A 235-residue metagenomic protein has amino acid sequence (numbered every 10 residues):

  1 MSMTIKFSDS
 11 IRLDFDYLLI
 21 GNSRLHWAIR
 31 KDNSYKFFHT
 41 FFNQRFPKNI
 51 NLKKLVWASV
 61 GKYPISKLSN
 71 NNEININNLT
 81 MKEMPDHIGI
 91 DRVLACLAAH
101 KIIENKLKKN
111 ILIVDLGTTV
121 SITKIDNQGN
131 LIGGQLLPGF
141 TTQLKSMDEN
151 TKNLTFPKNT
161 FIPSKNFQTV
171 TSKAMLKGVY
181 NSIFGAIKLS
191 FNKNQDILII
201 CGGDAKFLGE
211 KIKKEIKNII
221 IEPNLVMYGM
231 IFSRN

Functional and structural regions predicted by a protein language model:
M1-N33, K108-L131, M147: Gly/Thr-rich phosphate-binding beta-strand-loop-beta motif of the actin/hexokinase/Hsp70
F46, K62-L68, K206-G209: Short, charged/polar "capping" segments at the starts of alpha-helices and the immediately preceding loops
N51-G61, N75, Q195-D204: Short glycine-rich phosphate-binding loop at a beta-alpha junction
S69-K101: Glycine/small-residue-rich loop that forms an oxyanion/phosphate-binding "nest" at active or ligand-binding sites
S69-K82, K213-G229: Conserved phosphate-binding/catalytic loops in two-lobed NTP-binding clefts
D91-N105, I132-K177: Glycine-rich phosphate-binding loop plus the immediately following alpha-helix
V93, L97-H100, E210, I219-N235: Glycine-rich phosphate-binding/hydrolytic loop that grips phosphoryl groups
P163-I197: Adenine-nucleotide phosphate-binding core of ATP-dependent small-molecule kinases
